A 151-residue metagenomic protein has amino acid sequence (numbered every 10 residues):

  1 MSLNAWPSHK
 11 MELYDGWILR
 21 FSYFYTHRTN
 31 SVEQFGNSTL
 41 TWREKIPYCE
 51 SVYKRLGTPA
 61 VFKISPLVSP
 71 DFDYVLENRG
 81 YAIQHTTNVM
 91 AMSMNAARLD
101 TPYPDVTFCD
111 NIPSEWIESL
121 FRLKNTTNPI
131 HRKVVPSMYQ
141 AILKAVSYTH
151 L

Functional and structural regions predicted by a protein language model:
M1-R55, P129-R132, P136-S137, A141: N-terminal charged segments
R20, D71-Y74, I117-S119: Short, solvent-exposed polar/charged micro-motifs at secondary-structure junctions
E33, T87, A96-Q140: Short amphipathic alpha-helix that is part of the acyltransferase structural core
L40-N111: Acyl-donor-binding surface of acyltransferase catalytic domains
L143-A145: Terminal or standalone catalytic/regulatory effector modules within metabolic enzymes and repeat proteins
T149-H150: Conserved small/polar residues in nucleotide/adenosyl-binding loops
